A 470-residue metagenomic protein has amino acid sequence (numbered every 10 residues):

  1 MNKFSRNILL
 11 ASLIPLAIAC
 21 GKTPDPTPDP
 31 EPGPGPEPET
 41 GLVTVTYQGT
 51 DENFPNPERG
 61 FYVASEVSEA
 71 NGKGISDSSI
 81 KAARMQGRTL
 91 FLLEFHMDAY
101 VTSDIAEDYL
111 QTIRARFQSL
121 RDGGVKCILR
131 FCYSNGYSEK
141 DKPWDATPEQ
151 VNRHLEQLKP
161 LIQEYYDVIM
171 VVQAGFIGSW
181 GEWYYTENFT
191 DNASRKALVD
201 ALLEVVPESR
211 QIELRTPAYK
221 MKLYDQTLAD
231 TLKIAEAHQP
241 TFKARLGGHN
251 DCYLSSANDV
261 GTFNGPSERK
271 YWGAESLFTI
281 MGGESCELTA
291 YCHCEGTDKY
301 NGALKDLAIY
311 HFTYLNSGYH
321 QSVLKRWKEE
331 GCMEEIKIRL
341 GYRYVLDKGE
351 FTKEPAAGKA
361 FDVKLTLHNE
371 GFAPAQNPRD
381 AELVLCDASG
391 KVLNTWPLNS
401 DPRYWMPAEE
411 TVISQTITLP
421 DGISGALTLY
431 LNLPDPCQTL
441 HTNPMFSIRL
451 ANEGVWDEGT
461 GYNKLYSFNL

Functional and structural regions predicted by a protein language model:
K3, N7, A11-T44: Bacterial Sec-dependent N-terminal signal peptides
E39-L90, E94: Boundary/entry segment of secreted carbohydrate-active catalytic domains
S76-S134, P148-Q150: Aromatic-lined substrate-binding rim segments of carbohydrate-active enzymes
Y109-V125, W144-V171, A193-V205: An active-site-proximal structural segment forming one wall of the substrate-binding cleft that immediately precedes
I128-S138, L158-D191, T216: Active-site groove signature of glycoside hydrolases
V171-G175, E182, T186-H320: Catalytic-core regions of glycoside hydrolase
T297-F351: Catalytic cores of secreted or luminal carbohydrate-active enzymes
K337-L470: Extracellular/luminal regions of secreted and cell-surface proteins that mediate adhesion/ECM remodeling
